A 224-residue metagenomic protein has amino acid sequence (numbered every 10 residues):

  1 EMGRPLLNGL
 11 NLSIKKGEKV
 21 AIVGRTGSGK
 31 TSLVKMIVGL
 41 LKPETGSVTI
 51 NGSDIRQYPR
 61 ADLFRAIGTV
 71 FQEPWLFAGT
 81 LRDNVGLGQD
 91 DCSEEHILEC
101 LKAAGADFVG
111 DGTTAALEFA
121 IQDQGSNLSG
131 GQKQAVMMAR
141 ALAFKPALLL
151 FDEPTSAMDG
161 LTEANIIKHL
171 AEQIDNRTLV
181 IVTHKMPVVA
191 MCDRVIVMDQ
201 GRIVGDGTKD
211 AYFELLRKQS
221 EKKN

Functional and structural regions predicted by a protein language model:
E1, F71-A120, Q219-E221: Conserved "ABC signature" C-loop
V38: Helix-to-loop junction immediately C-terminal to a conserved catalytic motif
L41, V136, L142-A143: Hydrophobic/aromatic position at a conserved helix-loop-beta junction within ABC-family ATPase nucleotide-binding
G46-S53, L63: Conserved ABC transporter NBD signature motif
F144, D175: Conserved signature/switch motifs of ABC ATPase nucleotide-binding domains
L149-D152: Catalytic Walker B motif of ABC-type/P-loop ATPase nucleotide-binding domains
